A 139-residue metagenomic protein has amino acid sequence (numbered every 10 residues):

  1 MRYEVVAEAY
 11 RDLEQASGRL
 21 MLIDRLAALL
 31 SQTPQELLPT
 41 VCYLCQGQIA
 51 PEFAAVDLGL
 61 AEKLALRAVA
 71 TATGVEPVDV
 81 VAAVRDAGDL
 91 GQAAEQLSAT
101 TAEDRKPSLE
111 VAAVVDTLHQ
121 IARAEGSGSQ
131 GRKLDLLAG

Functional and structural regions predicted by a protein language model:
M1-G139: N-terminal nucleic-acid-engaging modules of covalent nucleotidyltransferase systems
